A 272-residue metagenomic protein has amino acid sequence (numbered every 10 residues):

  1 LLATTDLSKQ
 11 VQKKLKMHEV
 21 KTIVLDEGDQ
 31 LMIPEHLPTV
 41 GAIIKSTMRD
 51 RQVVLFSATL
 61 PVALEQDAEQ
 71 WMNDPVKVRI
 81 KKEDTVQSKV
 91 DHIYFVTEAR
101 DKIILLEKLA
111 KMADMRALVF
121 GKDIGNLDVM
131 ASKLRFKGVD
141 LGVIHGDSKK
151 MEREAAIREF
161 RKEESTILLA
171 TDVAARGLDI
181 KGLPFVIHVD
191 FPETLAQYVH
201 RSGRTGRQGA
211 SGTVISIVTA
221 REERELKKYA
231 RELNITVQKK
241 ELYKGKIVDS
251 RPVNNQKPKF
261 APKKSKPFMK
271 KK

Functional and structural regions predicted by a protein language model:
L1-R251: Conserved helicase RecA-like core
K246-K272: Intrinsically disordered, Lys/Arg-rich low-complexity segments
